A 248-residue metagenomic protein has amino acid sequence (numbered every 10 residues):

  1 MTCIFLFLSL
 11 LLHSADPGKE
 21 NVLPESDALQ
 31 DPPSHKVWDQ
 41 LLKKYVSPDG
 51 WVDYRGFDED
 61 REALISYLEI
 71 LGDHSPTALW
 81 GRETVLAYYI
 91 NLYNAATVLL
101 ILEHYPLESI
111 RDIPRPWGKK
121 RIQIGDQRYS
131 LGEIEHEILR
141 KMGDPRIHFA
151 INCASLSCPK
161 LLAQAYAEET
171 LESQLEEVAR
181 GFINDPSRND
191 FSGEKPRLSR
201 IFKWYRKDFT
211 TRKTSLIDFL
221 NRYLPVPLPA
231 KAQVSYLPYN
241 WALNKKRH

Functional and structural regions predicted by a protein language model:
T2-A15: Sec-dependent N-terminal signal peptides of Gram-negative exported proteins
D16-H248: Interaction/scaffold regions that mediate signaling and macromolecular assembly across diverse proteins
